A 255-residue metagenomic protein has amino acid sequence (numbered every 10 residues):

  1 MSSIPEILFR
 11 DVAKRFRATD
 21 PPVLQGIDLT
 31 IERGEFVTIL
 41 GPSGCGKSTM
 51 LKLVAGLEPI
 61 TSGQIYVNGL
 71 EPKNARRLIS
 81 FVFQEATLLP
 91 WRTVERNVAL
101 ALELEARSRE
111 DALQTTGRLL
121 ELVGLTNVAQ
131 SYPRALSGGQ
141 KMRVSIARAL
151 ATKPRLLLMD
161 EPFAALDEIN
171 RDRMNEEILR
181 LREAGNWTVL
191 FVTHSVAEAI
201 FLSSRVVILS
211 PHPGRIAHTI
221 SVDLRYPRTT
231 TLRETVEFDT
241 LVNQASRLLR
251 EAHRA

Functional and structural regions predicted by a protein language model:
L40-P42: The feature captures the beta-strand-to-loop junction immediately N-terminal to the Walker
A55: Helix-to-loop junction immediately C-terminal to a conserved catalytic motif
G63-A75: Conserved ABC transporter NBD signature motif
R92-A99: Short coil-to-helix segment of the ABC ATPase nucleotide-binding domain corresponding to the Q-loop/switch region
A99, E103, E110-N127, R180: Conserved ABC ATPase "signature" region
S131-R134, T152: Conserved signature/switch motifs of ABC ATPase nucleotide-binding domains
I146: Hydrophobic anchor residue at the start of the ABC signature
L157-D160: Catalytic Walker B motif of ABC-type/P-loop ATPase nucleotide-binding domains
